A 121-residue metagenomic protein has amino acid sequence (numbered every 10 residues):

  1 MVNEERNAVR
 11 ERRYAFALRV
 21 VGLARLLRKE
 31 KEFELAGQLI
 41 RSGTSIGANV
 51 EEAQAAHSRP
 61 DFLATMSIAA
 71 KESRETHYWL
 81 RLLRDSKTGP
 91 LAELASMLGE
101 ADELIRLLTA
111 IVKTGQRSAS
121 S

Functional and structural regions predicted by a protein language model:
M1-S121: Short, C-terminally biased terminal segments at protein or domain edges
